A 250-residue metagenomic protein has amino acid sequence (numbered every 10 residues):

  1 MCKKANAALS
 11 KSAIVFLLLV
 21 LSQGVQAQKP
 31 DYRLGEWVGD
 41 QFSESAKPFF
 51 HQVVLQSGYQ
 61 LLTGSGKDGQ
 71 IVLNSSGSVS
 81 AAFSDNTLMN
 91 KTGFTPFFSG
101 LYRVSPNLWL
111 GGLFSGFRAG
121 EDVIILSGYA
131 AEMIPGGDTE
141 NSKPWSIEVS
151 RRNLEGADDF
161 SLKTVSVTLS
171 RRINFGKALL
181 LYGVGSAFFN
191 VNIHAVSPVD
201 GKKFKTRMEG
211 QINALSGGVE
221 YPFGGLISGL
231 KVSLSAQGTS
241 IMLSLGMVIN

Functional and structural regions predicted by a protein language model:
C2-A13: Bacterial N-terminal signal peptides that target proteins for export
S12-L21: Sec-dependent N-terminal signal peptides
Q23-A27: Sec/Tat signal peptide C-region and signal peptidase I cleavage site
Q28-D68, V72, S76-N90, A157-I227 (+2 more regions): Outer-membrane beta-barrel transmembrane domain signature
A82-G116: Long, hydrophobic/aromatic N-terminal blocks
G100-L108, I134-N141, I173-K177, E220-G225 (+1 more regions): Outer-membrane beta-barrel strand-turn architecture
G111, S115-L181: Gram-negative (and chloroplast) outer-membrane scaffold detector with strong preference for beta-barrel transmembrane
G128-A130, Q237-N250: Outer-membrane beta-barrel "beta-signal"
